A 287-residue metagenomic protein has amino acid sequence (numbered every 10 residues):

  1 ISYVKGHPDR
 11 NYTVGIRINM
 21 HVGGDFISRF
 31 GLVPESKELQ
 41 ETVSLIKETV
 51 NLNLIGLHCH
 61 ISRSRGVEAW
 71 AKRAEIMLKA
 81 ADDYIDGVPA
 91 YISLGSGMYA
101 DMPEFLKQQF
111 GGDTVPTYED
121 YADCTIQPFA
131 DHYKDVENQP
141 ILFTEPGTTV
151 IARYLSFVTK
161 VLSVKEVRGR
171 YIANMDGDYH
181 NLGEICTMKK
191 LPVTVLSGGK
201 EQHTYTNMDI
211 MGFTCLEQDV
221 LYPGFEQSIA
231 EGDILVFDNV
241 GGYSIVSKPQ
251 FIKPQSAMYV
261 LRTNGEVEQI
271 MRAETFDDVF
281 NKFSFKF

Functional and structural regions predicted by a protein language model:
I1-S93, H132-Y133: Active-site-proximal beta-alpha core segment in soluble small-molecule metabolic enzymes
I18-M20, S96-M98, Y179: Short, small-residue-rich loop/turn micro-motifs
D25-E35, E104-E119: Glycine-rich tight-turn/loop motif centered on a GG-T
I61-S62, I92-M102, T144-T148: Glycine-rich beta-strand-to-loop/alpha-helix junction loops that act as flexible
V67-A81, G111-E119, Y154-L162: Short, electropositive alpha-helical surface patch
M98, E104-F105, T114-T125, V150 (+1 more regions): Glycine-rich phosphate-binding active-site loops on the catalytic face of alpha/beta enzymes
M102-P103, N239: Conserved "cap/hinge" positions at secondary-structure junctions
I126, Y133, E137-F287: Charged (often Lys/Glu-rich) extended helix/loop segments that serve as interaction or gating elements
